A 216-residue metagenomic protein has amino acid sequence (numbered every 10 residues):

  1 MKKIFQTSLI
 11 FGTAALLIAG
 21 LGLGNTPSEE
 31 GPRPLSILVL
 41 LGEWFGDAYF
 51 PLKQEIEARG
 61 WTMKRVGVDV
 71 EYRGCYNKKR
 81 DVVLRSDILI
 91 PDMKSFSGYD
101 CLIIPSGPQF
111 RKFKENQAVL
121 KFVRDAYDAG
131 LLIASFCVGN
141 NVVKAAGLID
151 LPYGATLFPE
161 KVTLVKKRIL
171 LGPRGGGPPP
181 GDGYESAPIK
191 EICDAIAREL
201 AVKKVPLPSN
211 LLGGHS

Functional and structural regions predicted by a protein language model:
M1-Q6: Positively charged n-region of N-terminal signal peptides that target proteins for export
T7-T13: Sec-dependent N-terminal signal peptides
T13-E30: Bacterial Sec-dependent signal peptides at the C-terminal "C-region" and cleavage site
G31-Y72, N77-A134, V138-S216: Active-site-adjacent pocket-lining segments in enzyme domains
